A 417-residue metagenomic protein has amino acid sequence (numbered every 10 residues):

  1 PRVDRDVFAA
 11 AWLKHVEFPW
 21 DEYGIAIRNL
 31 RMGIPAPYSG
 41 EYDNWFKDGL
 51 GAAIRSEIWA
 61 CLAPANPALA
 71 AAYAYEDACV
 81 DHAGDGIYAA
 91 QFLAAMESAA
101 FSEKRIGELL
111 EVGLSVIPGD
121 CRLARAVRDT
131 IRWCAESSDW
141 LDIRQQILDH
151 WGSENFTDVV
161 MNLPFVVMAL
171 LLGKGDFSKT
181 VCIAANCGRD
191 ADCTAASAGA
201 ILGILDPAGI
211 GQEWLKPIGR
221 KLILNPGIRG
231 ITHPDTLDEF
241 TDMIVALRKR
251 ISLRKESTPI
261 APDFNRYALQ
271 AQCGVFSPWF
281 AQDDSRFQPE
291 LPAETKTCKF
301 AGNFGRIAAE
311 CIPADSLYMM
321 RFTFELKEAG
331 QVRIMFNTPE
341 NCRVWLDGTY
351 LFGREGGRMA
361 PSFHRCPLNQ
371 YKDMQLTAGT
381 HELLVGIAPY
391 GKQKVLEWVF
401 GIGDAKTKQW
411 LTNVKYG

Functional and structural regions predicted by a protein language model:
P1-A301, D347, P389, L396 (+3 more regions): Structured, active/binding-site neighborhoods that engage oxygen-rich ligands
K299-P313: Terminal (often C-terminal
A301, K327, N337, T377 (+1 more regions): A structural detector for beta-sheet-dominated domains
F304-A308, M319-R321, P367-K372: Short structured motifs
P313-E325: Short beta-strands within extracellular/lumenal beta-sheet-rich domains
D315, A329, T377-T380: Tight coil/turn sites that cap or link beta-strands
L326, G330-W345, L383: Aromatic-lined ligand-binding clefts that engage carbohydrates, nucleic acids, or primary amines
W345-V399: Beta-strand-rich ligand-recognition modules
